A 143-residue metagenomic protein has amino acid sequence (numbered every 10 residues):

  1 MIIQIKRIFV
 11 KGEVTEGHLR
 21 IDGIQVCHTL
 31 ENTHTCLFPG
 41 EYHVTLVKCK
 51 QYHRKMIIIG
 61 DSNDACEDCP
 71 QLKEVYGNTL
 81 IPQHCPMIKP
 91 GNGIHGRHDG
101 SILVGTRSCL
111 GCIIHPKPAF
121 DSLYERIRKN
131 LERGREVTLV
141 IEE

Functional and structural regions predicted by a protein language model:
M1-V137, E143: Cell wall/extracellular polymer interaction/catalysis modules
